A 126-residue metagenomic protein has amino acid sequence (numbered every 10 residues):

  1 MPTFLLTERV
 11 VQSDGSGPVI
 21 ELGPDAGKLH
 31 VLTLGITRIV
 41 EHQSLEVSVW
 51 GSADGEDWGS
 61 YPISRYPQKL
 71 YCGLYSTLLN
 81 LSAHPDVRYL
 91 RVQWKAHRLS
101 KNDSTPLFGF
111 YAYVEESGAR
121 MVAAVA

Functional and structural regions predicted by a protein language model:
M1-F4, R9-V10, A26, A96-A126: C-terminal interaction-tip segments
E8-V11, S60-Y71: Solvent-exposed serine/threonine-rich low-complexity stretches and specific carbohydrate-binding patches
R9-D25, V40-Q43, S100-N102: Surface-exposed ligand/attachment interfaces on beta-rich extracellular proteins
S16-V19, G55-P62: Tryptophan-centered short beta-strand motifs
P18-G23, C72-A83: Exposed aromatic-hydrophobic patches
G27-I36, A83-F108: Noncatalytic modules at the cell exterior or secretory-pathway interfaces, chiefly beta-strand-rich lectin/adhesion
H30, Q43-V47: Short beta-strand/loop motifs in extracellular/secreted proteins, especially within beta-sandwich accessory domains
